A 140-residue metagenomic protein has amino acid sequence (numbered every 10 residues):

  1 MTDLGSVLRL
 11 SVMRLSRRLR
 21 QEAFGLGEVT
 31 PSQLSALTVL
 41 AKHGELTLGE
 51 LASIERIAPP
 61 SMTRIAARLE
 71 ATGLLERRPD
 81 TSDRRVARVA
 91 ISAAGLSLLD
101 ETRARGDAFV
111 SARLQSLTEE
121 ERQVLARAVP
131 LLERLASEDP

Functional and structural regions predicted by a protein language model:
M1-P31: N-terminal leader segment of winged-helix/HTH proteins
M1-T2, R17, E120-P140: C-terminal regulatory/oligomerization modules of transcriptional regulators
R9, Q33, L37, S92 (+2 more regions): Generic structural concept
L19-A58, T72, R88: N-terminal helix-turn-helix DNA-binding core of bacterial DNA-binding proteins
L26, H43-G44, T102, L117 (+2 more regions): Short coil/turn helix-boundary motifs
K42, P59, A67, I91 (+1 more regions): Short, conserved catalytic or interaction motifs in soluble domains
A67-P130: Charged, amphipathic alpha-helical coiled-coil/dimerization segments
